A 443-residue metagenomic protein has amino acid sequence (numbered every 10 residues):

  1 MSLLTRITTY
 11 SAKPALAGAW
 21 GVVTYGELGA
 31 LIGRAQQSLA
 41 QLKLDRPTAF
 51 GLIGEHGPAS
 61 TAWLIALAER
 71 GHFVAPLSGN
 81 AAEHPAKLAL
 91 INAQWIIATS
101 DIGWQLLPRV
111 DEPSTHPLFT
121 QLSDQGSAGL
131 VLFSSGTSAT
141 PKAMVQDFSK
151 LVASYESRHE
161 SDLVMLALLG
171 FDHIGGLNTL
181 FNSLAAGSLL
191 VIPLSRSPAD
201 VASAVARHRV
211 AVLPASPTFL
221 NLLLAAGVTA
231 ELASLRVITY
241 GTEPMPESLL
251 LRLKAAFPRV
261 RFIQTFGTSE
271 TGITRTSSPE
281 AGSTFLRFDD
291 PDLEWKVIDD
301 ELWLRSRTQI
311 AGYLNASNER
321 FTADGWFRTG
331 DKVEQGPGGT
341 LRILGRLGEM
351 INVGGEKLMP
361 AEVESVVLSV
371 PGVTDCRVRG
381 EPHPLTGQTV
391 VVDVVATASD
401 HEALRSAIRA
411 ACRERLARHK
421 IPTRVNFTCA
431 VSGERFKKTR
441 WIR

Functional and structural regions predicted by a protein language model:
S11, E112-F133, V145, E160-M165: Conserved pre-ATP/AMP-binding loop-to-beta segment of ANL
G21, Q37-N80, L168-G170, K357 (+1 more regions): Conserved AMP-binding/adenylate-forming
T24-G26, A128-E156: Conserved AMP-binding A3 loop
V152-V164, D172-A211: Conserved AMP-binding/adenylation subdomain of ANL enzymes
V212, A226-S283: Gly/Ser/Thr-rich phosphate-binding loop
L213, S306, K332-K420: AMP-binding/adenylate-forming catalytic core of the ANL superfamily
K296-D324, E356-L358: Conserved ATP/PPi-binding loop(s) of AMP-dependent carboxylate-activating enzymes
E414-K438: AMP-binding/adenylate-forming catalytic domain of the ANL superfamily
